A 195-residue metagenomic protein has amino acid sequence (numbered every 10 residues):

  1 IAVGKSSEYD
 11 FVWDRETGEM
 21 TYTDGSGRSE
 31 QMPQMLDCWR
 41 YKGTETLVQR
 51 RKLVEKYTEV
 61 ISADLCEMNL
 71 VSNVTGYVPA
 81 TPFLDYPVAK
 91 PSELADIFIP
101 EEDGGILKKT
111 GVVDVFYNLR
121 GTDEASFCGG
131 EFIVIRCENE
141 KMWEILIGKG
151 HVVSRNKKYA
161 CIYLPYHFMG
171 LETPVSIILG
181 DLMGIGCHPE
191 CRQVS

Functional and structural regions predicted by a protein language model:
A2-D10: NAD(P)-dependent dehydrogenases' Rossmann-like dinucleotide-binding region
F11-T17, L94: Short acidic, glycine/serine/threonine-rich loops at helix termini
Y22-S195: C-terminal catalytic/substrate-binding lobe primarily of soluble NAD(P)-dependent oxidoreductases
